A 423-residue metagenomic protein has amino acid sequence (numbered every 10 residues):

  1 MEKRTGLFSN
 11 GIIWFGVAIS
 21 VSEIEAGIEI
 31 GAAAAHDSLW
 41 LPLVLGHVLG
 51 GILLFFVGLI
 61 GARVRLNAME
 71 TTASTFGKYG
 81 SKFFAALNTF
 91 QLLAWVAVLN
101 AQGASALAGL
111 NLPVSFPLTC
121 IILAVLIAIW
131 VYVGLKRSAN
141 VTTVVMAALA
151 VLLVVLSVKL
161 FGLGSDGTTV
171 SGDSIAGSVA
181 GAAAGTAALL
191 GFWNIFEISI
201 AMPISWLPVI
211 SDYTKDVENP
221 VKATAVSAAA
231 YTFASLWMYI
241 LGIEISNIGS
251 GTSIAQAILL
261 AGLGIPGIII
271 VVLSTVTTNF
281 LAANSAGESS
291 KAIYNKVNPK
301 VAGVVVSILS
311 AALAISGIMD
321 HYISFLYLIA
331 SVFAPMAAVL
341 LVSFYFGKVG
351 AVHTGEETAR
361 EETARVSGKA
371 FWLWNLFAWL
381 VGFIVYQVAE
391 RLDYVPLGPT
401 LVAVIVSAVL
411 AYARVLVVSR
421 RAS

Functional and structural regions predicted by a protein language model:
M1-D37, G50, G181-F196, P208 (+2 more regions): Membrane-interface "cap" regions at the ends of multi-pass membrane proteins
R4, V339-Y412, L416-S423: C-terminal membrane-solvent junction of multi-pass transporters and transport-like membrane proteins
I13-V17, A85-T89, L110-G134, A147-V158 (+3 more regions): Transmembrane alpha-helical segments of multi-pass small-molecule transport proteins
E29-L59, G80-K82, Y231-F233, V402: Extracellular loop-to-transmembrane helix junctions
L43-F76, F83-Q91, V415-A422: Juxtamembrane transmembrane-helix boundary signature
S81-L112, T275-A292: Hydrophobic transmembrane alpha-helices that form the core helical bundles of multi-pass secondary transporters
L118-L123, I127-D166, T224-Y231, L326-A338 (+1 more regions): Membrane-interface loop-to-helix entry segments
A148-G181, F192-M202, G242-S246, V342-A351: Hydrophobic alpha-helical segments and their helix-loop junctions in multi-pass secondary transporters
